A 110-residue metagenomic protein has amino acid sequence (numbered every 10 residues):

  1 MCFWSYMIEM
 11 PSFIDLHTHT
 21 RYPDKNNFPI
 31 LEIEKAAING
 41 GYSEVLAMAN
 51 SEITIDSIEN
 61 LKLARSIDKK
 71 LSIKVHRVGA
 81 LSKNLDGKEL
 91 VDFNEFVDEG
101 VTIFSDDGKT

Functional and structural regions predicted by a protein language model:
I8-D68: Metal-associated gating/positioning segment near the N- to mid-region
S51-L63, D68-T110: Histidine/acidic-residue-rich, glycine-tolerant segments that coordinate divalent metal ions
